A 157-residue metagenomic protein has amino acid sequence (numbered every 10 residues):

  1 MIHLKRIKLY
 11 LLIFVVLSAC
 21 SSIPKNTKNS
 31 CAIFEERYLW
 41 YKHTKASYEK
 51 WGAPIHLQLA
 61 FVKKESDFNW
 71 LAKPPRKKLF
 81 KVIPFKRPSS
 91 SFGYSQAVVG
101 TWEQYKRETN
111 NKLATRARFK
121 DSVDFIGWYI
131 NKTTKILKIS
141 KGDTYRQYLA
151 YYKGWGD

Functional and structural regions predicted by a protein language model:
M1-C20: Sec-dependent bacterial lipoprotein signal peptides
L9, W40, S122: Hydrophobic (often cysteine-bearing) scaffold residues that line and stabilize catalytic clefts of nucleotide/cofactor
S21-L79, T134-K135: Export/targeting segments at the very N-terminus of extracytoplasmic proteins
K28-F34, T44-Y48, P84-F92, E108-F119 (+1 more regions): Second-shell loop/turn segments in exported
G52-P54, R87-S89, K141-D143: Extracellular/periplasmic catalytic domains that process cell-envelope and extracellular macromolecules
W70-N111: Mid-chain, structured segments of secreted extracytoplasmic proteins
Y94-R146, A150-G156: Alpha-helical segment that forms one wall of the substrate-binding/catalytic cleft in peptidoglycan-active domains
